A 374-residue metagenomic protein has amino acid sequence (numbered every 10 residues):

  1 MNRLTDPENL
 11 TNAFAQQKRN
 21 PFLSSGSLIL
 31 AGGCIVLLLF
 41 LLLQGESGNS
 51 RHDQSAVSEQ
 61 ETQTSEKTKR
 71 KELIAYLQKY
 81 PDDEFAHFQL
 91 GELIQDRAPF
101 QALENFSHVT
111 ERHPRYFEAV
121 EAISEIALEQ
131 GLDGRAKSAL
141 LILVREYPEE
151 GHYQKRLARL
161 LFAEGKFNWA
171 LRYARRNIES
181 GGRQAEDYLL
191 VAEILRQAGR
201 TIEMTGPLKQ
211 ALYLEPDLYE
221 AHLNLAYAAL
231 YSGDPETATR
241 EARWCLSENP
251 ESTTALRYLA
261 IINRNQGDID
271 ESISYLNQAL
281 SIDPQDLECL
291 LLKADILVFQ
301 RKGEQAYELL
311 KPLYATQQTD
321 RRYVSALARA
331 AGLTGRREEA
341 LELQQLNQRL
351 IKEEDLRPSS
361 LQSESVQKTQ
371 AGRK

Functional and structural regions predicted by a protein language model:
M1-A15: N-terminal intrinsically disordered, acidic low-complexity segments at the extreme N-terminus
S24-S107, E111, E354-S360: N-terminal leader/linker segments that initiate helical-solenoid repeat arrays
T62-E72, D96-H108, E129-I142, E164-R176 (+5 more regions): Structural signature of tandem alpha-helical TPR/SEL1-like repeats, specifically the intra-repeat loop/turn
K79, R112-H113, E146-Y147, E179-G181 (+5 more regions): Structural marker of alpha-solenoid helical repeat scaffolds
E84-F85, F117-E118, G151-H152, Q184-E186 (+5 more regions): Helix-start (N-cap) detector for alpha-helical repeat units in TPR-like alpha-solenoids, especially tetratricopeptide
A315-D355: TPR/TPR-like (Sel1-like) alpha-helical repeat modules
